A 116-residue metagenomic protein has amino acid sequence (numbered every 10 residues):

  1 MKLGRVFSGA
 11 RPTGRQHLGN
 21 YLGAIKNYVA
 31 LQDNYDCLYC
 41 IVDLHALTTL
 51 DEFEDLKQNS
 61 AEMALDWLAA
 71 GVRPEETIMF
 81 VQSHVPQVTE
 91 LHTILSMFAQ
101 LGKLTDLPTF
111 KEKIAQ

Functional and structural regions predicted by a protein language model:
M1-Q116: NTP-dependent nucleotidyl-transfer catalytic core
